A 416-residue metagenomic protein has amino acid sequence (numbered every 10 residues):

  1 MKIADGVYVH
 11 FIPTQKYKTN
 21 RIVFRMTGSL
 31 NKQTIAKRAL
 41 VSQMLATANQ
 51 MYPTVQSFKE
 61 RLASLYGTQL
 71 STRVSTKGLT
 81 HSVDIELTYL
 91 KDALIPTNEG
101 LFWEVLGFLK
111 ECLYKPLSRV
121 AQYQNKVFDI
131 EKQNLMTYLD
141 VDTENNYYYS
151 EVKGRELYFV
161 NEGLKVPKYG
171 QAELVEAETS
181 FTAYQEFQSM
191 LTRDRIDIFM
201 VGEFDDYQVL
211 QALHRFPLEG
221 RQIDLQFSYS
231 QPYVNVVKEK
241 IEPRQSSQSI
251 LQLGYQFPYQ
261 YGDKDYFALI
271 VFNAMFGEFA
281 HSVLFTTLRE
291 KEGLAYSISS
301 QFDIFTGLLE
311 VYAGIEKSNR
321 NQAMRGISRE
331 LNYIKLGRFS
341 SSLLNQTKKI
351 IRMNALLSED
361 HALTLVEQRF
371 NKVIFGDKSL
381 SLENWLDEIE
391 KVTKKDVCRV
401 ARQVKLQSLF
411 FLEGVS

Functional and structural regions predicted by a protein language model:
M1-Y66, Q171-L174, Y184-T287, M324 (+1 more regions): His/Glu-rich zincin catalytic helix
K18-L30, A36-R38, V55-E111, Y148-G170 (+6 more regions): M16 family metallopeptidases and their MPP-like homologs
A48-M51, A93-P96, K115-Q124: Short, polar/flexible loop-turn hinges at active-site or ligand-entry regions and domain interfaces
K59, K115-L139, F227-Y233, Y333-S358: Acidic/histidine-enriched alpha-helical segments
Y66-S71, L174-E186, V237, K291-I298 (+1 more regions): Short amphipathic beta-strand starts and helix->beta connectors
S75-T76, D84, A183-L191, S299-D303 (+1 more regions): Short, flexible, solvent-exposed loop/turn segments with mixed acidic/basic and small polar residues
Q124-S189: Compact, aliphatic and Gly/Pro-tolerant "microcore" segments centered on a short helix or tight beta-hairpin and their
T137-V141, K238-I250, R352-A362: Short, low-order "capping/linker" segments at domain edges
